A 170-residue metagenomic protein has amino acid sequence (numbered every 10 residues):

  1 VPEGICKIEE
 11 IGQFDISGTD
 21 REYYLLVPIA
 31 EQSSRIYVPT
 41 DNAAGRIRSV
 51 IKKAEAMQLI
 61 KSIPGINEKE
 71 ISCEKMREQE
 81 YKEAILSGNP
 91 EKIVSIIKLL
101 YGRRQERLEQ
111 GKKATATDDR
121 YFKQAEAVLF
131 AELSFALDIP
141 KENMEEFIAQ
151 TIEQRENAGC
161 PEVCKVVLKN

Functional and structural regions predicted by a protein language model:
V1-G45: A positional/architectural concept
G45-N170: Charge/polar-rich, low-complexity and marginally structured segments
